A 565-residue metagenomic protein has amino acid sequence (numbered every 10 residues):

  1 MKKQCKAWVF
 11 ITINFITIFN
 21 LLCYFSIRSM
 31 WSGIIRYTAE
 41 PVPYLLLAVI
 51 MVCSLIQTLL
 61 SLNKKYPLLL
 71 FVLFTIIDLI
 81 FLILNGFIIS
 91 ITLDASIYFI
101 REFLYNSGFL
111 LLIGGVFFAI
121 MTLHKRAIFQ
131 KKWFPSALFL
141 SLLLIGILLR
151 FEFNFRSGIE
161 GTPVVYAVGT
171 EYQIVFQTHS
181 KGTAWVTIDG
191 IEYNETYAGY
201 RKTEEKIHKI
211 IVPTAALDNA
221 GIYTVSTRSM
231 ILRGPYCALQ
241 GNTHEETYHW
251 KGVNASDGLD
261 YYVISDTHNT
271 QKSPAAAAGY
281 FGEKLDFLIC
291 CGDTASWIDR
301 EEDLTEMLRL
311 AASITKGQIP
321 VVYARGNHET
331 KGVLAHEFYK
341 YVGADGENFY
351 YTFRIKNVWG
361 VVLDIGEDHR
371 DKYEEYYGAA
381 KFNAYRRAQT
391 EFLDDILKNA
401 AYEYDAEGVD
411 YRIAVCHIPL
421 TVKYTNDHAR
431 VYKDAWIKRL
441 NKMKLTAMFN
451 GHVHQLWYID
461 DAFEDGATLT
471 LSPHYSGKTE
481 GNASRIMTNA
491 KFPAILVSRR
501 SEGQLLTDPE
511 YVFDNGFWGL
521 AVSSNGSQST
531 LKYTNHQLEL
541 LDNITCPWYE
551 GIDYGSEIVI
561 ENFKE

Functional and structural regions predicted by a protein language model:
K2-Y262, N535-E565: Acidic, histidine-bearing metal-coordination/catalytic regions of metal-dependent phosphoesterases
Y105, F176, L217-N219, P274-V342 (+1 more regions): Core catalytic region of metal-dependent phosphoesterases/phosphodiesterases, especially metallo-beta-lactamase-like
N154-T178, A184, W457-E565: Binuclear metal-dependent phosphoesterase catalytic core
S229-E246, T305-E403, A435, R439-N441 (+4 more regions): Extended active-site neighborhood of metal-dependent phosphoesterases/phosphodiesterases
L239-C291, S296-W297: An acidic-aromatic substrate-binding cleft motif
Y262-D266, F287-D293, I319-N327, L363 (+3 more regions): Active-site neighborhood of phospho(di)ester-bond hydrolases with catalytic His/Asp-centered motifs
N269-S273, S296-D299, R325-L334, D368-K372 (+3 more regions): Active-site environment of divalent metal-dependent phosphoester hydrolases
A401-F449, Y458: Active-site-proximal segments of metal-dependent phosphoesterases and phosphodiesterases across multiple
